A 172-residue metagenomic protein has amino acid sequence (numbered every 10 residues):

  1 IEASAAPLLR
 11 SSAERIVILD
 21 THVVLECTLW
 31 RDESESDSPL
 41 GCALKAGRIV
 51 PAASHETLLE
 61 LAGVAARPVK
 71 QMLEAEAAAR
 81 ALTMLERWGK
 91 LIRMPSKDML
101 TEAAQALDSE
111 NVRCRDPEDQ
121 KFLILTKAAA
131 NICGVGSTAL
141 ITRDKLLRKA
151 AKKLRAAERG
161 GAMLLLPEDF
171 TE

Functional and structural regions predicted by a protein language model:
I1-A53: Short, well-structured N-terminal submotif of metal-dependent ribonuclease cores
I1-S4, N131-E172: Acidic, PIN/NYN-like endoribonuclease modules and their adjacent C-terminal/linker elements
L19, A52, P117, I141-T142: Short beta-strand scaffold positions
V23-V24, T57, F122, L146-L147: Alpha-helix capping/helix-boundary segments
T28-L29, A62-A65, A150-L154: A short acidic (Asp/Glu
D37-C42, L82, L123, K127: Short amphipathic alpha-helical segments and helix-helix/interface helices
L44-R48, E56-A106: PIN-domain endoribonuclease scaffold, especially VapC-family toxins
K90-A139: Active-site neighborhoods of divalent-metal-dependent phosphate/nucleic-acid chemistry enzymes
